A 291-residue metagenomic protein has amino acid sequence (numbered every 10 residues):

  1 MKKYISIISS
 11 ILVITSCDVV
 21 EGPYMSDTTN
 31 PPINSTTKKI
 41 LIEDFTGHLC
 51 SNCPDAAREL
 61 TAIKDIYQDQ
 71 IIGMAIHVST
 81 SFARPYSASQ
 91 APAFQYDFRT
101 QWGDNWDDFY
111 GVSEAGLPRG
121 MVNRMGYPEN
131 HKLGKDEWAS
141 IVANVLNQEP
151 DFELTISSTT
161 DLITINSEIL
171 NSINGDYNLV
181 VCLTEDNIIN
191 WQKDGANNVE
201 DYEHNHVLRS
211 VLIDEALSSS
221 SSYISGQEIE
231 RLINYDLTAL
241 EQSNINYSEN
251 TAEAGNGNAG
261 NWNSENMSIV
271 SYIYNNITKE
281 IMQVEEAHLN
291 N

Functional and structural regions predicted by a protein language model:
M1-Y4, S9-E43, S51, N291: Bacterial Sec-dependent N-terminal signal peptides
K2, H48, N187: Residue-level signal for short, function-critical loop segments
I11-I14, Q68, E114: Alpha-helix termination/capping residues and helix-transition junctions
D27-T29, E59-K64, A139-N144: Intrinsically disordered, low-complexity boundary segments flanking structured domains
P31-S81: Local sequence-structure signature of Cys/Sec-based thiol-disulfide redox active-site neighborhoods
A75-N291: Short, conserved sequence motifs used for protein processing/export or organelle targeting and for catalysis
